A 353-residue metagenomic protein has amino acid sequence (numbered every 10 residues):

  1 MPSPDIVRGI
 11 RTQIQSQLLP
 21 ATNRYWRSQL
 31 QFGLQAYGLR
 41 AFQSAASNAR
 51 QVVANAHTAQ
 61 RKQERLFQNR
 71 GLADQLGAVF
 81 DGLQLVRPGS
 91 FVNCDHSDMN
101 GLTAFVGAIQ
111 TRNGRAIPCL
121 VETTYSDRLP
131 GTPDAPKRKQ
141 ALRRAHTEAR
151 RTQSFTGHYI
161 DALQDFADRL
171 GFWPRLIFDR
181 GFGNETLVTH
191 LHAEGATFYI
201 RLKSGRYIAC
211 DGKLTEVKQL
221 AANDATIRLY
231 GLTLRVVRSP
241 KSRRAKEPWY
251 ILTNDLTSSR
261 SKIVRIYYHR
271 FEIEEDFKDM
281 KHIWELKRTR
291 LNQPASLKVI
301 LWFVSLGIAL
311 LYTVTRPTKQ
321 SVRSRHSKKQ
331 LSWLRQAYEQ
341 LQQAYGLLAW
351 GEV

Functional and structural regions predicted by a protein language model:
M1-F42, D74, A78, L85-S90 (+2 more regions): Single, function-defining residue in the core of a domain
S47-R61: Short, basic interhelical loop/turn and adjoining N-cap of the next helix at nucleic-acid- or acidic-partner-contacting
R50, F67-L72, Q84, D98 (+1 more regions): Generic short alpha-helical segment signal, independent of protein family or function, capturing local helix propensity
A59-E64, A295-S296: Short linear loop/turn motifs
K62-F80: Short, basic alpha-helical nucleic acid-contact segments in DNA-binding proteins and DNA transaction factors
F91-F105: Active-site cores of enzymes that catalyze phosphoryl transfer or operate on phosphate-rich substrates
